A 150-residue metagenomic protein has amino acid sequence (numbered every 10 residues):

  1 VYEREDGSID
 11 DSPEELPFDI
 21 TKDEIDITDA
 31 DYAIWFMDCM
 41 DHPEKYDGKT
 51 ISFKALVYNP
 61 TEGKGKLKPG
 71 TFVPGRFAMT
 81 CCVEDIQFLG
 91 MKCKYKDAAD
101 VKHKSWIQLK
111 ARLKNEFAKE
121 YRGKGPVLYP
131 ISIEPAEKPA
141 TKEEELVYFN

Functional and structural regions predicted by a protein language model:
V1-N150: OB-fold and OB-like single-stranded nucleic-acid-recognition modules and their adjacent interaction interfaces
